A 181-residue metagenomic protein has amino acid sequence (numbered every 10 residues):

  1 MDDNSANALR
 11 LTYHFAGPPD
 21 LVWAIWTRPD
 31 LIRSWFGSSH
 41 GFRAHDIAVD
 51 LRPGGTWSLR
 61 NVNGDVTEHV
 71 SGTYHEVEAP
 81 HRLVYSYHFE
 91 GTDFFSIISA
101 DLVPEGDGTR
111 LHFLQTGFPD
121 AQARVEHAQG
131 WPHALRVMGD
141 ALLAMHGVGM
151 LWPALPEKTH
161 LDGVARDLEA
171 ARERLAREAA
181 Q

Functional and structural regions predicted by a protein language model:
M1-G41, L168, R172-Q181: Hydrophobic ligand-binding cavity/cleft-lining segments
D2-N4, V66, P104-Q181: Terminal "cap-and-tail" regions of soluble proteins that handle hydrophobic small molecules
R10, L21, S58, R82-V84 (+1 more regions): General beta-strand recognition
R10-L11, D30-T67, M150-H160: Short beta-edge strand/loop motif at the mouth of beta-sheet-based domains
Y13, N61, Y87, V164 (+1 more regions): Pocket-edge structural micro-motifs
P19-S34, T73-P80, E126-D140: K/E-rich alpha-helical interaction surfaces of small helical-bundle regulatory domains
T27, S96, T109: Ser/Thr-centric signal marking residues that sit in or immediately flank functional binding/regulatory motifs
R33, I47-G106, T116: Hydrophobic-ligand binding "helix-grip"
